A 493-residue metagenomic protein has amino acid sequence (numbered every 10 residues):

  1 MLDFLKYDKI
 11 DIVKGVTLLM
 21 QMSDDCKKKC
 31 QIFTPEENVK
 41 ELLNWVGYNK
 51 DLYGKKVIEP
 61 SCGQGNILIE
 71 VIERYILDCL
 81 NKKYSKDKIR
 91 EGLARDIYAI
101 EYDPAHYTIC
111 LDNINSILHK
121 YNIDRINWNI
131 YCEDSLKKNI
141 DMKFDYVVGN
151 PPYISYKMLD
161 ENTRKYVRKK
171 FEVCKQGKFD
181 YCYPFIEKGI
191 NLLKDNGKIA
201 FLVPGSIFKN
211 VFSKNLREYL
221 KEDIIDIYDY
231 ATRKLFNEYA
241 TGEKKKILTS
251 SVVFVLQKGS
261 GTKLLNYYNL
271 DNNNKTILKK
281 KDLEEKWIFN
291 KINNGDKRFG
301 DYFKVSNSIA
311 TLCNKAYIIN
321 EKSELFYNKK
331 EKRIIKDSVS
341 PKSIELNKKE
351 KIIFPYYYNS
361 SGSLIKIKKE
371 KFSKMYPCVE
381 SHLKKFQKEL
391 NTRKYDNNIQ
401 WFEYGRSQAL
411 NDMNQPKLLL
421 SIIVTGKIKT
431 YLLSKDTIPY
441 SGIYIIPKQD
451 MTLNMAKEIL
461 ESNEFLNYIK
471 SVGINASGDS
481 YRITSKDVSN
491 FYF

Functional and structural regions predicted by a protein language model:
M1-G92, Y98-S116, D134, P151 (+4 more regions): Class I S-adenosyl-L-methionine
K27-K28, I32-E41, C62-I69, I76 (+3 more regions): Signature of N6-adenine DNA methyltransferases within the class I
K29, G242-L419, N467-Y468, I474 (+1 more regions): C-terminal substrate-recognition regions of SAM-dependent nucleic acid methyltransferases
R74-D78, I114-I117, N162-V167, L216-Y219 (+2 more regions): Glycine-rich, phosphate-binding/catalytic loops in enzymes
G92-L93, I247-S251, I438-Y440: Short, solvent-exposed loop/turn segments at the edges of secondary structure
I123-E133: Conserved SAM-binding strand-loop segment of SAM-dependent methyltransferases
D229-A231, S421-I438, N467-A476: Short, ligand-facing micro-motifs at secondary-structure edges
K427-E458: A short beta-sheet element
